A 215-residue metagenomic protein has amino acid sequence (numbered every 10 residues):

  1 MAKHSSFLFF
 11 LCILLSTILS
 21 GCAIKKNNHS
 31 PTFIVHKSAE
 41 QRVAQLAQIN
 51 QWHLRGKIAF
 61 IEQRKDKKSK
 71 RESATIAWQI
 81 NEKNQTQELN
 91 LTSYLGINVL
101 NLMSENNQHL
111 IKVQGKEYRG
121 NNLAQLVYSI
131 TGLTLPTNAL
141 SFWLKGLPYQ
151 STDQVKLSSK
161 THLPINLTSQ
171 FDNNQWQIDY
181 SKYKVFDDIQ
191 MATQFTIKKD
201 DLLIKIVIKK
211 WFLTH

Functional and structural regions predicted by a protein language model:
M1-I24: Sec-dependent bacterial lipoprotein signal peptides
C22-A77, N81: N-terminal leader/targeting segments and the immediate start of mature chains
R55, R71, N84-Q85, V99-M103 (+3 more regions): Beta-strand-dominated lipid-handling architectures at cellular/organellar boundaries
I58, L91-L95, S104-N106, G115 (+3 more regions): A mature extracytoplasmic/lumenal domain signature
I76-I80, N101-S104, Y180-V185, K210: Extended lipid/amphipathic-ligand handling interfaces
T86-T134: An acidic-aromatic
Q125-K160: Solvent-exposed helix/loop surface patches that form functional interfaces
G146-H215: Gly/Pro-enriched, hydrophobic low-complexity segments that function as extracytoplasmic propeptides/linkers
